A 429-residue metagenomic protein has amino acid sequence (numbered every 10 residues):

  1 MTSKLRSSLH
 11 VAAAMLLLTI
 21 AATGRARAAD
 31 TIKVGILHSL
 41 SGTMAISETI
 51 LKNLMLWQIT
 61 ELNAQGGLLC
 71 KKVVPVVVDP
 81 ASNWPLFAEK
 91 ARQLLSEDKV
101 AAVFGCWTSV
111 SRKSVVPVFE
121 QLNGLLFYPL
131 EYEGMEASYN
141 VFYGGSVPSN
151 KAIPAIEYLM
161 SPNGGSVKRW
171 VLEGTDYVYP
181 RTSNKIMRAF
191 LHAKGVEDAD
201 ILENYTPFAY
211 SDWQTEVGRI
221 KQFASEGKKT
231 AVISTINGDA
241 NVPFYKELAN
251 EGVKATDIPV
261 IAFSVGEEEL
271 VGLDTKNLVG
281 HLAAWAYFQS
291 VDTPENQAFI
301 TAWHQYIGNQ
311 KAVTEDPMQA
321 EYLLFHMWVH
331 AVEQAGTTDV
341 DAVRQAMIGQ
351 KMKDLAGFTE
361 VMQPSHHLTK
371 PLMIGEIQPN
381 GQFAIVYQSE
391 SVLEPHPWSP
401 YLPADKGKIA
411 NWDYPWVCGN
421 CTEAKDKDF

Functional and structural regions predicted by a protein language model:
M1-A13: Bacterial N-terminal signal peptides that target proteins for export
A29, N53-P75, G165, A193-E197: Signal peptide-proximal N-terminal region of secreted/periplasmic/extracellular or secretory-lumen proteins
I32, K351-F429: Solvent-exposed, acidic/polar segments of extracytosolic/periplasmic ligand-binding ectodomains
G35-L56, V78-P85, W107-V110, T175-R181 (+2 more regions): Extracytoplasmic "Venus flytrap"
I46-N53, Q65-E136, G144, Y205-Q214: Beta-alpha junction/loop-to-helix N-cap segments that form part of ligand/metal-binding clefts
E89, E133-G134, N140-E251, S290-A298: Extracellular/periplasmic Venus flytrap/periplasmic-binding protein
L94-W107, F127-P129, R169-G174, E226-G238 (+4 more regions): Periplasmic-binding protein-like
E247-Y322, V332-T338, S389-A424: Extracellular/periplasmic periplasmic-binding protein-like sensory domains
